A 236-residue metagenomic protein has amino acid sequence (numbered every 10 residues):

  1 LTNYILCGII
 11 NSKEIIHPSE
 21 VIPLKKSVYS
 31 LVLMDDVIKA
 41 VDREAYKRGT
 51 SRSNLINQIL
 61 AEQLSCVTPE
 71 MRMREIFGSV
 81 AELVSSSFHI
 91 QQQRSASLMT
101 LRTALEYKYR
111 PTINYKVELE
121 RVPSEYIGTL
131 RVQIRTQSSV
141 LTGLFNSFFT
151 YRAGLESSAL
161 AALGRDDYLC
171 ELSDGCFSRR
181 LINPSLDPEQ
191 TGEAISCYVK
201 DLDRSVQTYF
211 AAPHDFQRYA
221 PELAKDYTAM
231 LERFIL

Functional and structural regions predicted by a protein language model:
T2-D35: Short Lys/Arg-rich basic patches
V21, S27-Y29, D35-I59, P69-E70 (+1 more regions): Surface-exposed, Lys/Arg-rich phosphate-binding patches that contact polyanionic backbones
P23, E120-I127, L169-D174: Short, ordered beta-strand-loop transition motifs
I59, M73-R74, G78, F216 (+2 more regions): Residue-level signal for alpha-helical context at structural boundaries
S65-A96: Short, positively charged interaction helices/loops
Q92-T142, F148: Amphipathic, interaction-prone secondary-structure segments
T136-L236: Charged, low-complexity intrinsically disordered regulatory/assembly segments
